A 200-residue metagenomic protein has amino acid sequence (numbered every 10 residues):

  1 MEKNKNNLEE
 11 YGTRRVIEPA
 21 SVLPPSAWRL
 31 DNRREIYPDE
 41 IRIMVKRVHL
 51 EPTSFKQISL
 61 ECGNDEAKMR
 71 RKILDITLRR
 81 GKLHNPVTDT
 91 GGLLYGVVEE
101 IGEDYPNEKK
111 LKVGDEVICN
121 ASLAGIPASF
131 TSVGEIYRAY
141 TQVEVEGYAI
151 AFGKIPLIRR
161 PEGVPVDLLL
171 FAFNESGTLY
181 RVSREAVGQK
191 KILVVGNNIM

Functional and structural regions predicted by a protein language model:
M1-S26: N-terminal intrinsically disordered, low-complexity, charge/repeat-rich segments that act as generic
S21-R33, L78-G81, L94, G177: Short linear interaction motifs
R34-H49, E61-A124: Glycine-rich beta-strand-centered segment in the early N-terminal region that forms part of a ligand/cofactor-binding
G92, E116-K191: NAD(P)H dinucleotide-binding glycine-rich loop of Rossmann-like/cofactor-binding domains, especially the beta1-alpha1
G177, N198-M200: Residue-level detector of alpha-helix initiation sites
I192-N198: Conserved N-terminal Rossmann-fold NAD(P)-binding element of oxidoreductases
